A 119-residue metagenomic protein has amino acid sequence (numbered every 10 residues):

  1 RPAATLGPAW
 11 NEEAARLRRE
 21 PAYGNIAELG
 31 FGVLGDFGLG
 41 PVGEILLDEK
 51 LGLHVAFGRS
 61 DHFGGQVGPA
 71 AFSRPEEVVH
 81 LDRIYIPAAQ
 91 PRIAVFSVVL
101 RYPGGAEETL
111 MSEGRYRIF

Functional and structural regions predicted by a protein language model:
R1-F119: Metal/cofactor-centered catalytic core regions of large enzymes
